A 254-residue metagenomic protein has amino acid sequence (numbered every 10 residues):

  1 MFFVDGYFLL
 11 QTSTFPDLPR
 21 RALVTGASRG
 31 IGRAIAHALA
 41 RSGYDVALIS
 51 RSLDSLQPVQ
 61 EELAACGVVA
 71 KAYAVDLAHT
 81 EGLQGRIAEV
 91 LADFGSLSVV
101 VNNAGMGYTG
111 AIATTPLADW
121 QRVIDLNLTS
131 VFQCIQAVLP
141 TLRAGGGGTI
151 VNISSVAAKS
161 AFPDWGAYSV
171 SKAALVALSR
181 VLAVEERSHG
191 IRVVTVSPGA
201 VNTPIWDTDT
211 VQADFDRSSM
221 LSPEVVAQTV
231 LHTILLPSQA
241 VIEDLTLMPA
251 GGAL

Functional and structural regions predicted by a protein language model:
S28-R29: Conserved glycine-rich cofactor-binding loop
Y44-P58: Conserved glycine-rich Rossmann-like NAD(P)H-binding loop of the short-chain dehydrogenase/reductase
L53, A74-G85, L117: The beta1-alpha1 cofactor-binding region of Rossmann-like NAD(H)/NADP(H)-dependent oxidoreductases
A111-I112, D119-Q121: Substrate-binding pocket helix/loop in short-chain dehydrogenase/reductase
I135, S171: Active-site helix of classical SDR
S155: Residue(s) in the substrate-gating loop at a strand-loop-helix junction that position the organic substrate next
S188-I191, T195, A213-L254: C-terminal helical subdomain
